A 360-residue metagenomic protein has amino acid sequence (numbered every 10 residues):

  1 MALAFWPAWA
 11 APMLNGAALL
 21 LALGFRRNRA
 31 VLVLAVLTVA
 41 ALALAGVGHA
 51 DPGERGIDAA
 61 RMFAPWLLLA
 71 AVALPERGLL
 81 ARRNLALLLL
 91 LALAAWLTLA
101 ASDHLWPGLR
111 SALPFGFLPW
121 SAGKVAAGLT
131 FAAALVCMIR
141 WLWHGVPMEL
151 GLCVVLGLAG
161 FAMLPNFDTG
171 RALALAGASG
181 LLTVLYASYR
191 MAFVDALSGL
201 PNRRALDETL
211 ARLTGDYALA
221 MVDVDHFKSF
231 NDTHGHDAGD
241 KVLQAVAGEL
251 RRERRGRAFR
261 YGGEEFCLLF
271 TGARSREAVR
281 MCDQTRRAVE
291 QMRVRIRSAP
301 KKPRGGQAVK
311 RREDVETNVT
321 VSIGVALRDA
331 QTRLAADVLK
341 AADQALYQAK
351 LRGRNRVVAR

Functional and structural regions predicted by a protein language model:
M1-Y189: Regulatory sensory/coupling modules that transmit signals to nucleotide-handling catalytic cores
M191-E208, V222-H236, Q244: Conserved nucleotide-binding and Mg2+-coordinating catalytic segments in signaling enzymes
S198, A220-D223, G263, A342: Conserved metal-coordinating catalytic motifs of nucleotidyl cyclase and c-di-GMP turnover enzymes
R203-L219, Q244-R255, T271: Short regulatory alpha-helical coupling segments that immediately precede and/or link into cyclic nucleotide signaling
D232, F270-A273, R328-D329: Residue-level recognition of strand-loop junctions within catalytic nucleotide-signaling folds
A247-A278, R287-V289: Conserved helix-loop-beta segment at the catalytic/binding core of cyclic-nucleotide signaling proteins
R260, E290-V321: Catalytic core regions of nucleotide second-messenger enzymes
V279, V309, E313-S322, A326-A359: Catalytic-core segments of nucleotide cyclases and related cyclic-nucleotide turnover enzymes
